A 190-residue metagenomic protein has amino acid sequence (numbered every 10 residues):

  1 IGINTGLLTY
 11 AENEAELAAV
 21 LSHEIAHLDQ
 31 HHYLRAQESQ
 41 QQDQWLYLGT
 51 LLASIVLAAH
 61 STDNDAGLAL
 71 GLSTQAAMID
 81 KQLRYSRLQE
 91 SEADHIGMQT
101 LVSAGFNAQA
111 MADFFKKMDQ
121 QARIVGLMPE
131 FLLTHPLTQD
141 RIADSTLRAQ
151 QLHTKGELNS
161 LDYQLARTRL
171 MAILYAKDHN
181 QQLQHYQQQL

Functional and structural regions predicted by a protein language model:
I1-E12, I124, I142, L147: Signal peptide-directed extracytoplasmic domains
G2-A19, K81-L88: Short pre-active-site segment immediately N-terminal to the catalytic Zn-binding motif
G6-L8, I25, H31-L34, Q120 (+1 more regions): Solvent-exposed coil/turn segments that connect beta secondary-structure elements in extracytoplasmic/periplasmic
A15, I25-Q42, H60: Catalytic Zn2+-binding segment of zinc metalloproteases
L28, I55-T62, Q120-L127: Secretory-pathway/luminal and periplasmic proteins that interact with or process carbohydrate-rich
E38-W45, A66-A69, G105-F115: Acidic/histidine metal-binding catalytic segments
W45-H60, D65, A69-I79: Membrane-active amphipathic alpha-helices enriched in small hydrophobic residues
A76-L190: Extracytoplasmic and endomembrane cell-envelope/extracellular-matrix remodeling and assembly machinery
